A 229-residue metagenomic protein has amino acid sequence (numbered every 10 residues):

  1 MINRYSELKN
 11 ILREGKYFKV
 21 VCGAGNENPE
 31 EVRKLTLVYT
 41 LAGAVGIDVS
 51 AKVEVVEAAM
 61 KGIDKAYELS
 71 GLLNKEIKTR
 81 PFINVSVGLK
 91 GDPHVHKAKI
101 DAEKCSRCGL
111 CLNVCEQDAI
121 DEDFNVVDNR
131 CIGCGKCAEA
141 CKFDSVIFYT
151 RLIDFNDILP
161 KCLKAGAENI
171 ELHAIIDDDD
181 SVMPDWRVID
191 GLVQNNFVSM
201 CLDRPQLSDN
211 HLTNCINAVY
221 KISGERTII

Functional and structural regions predicted by a protein language model:
M1-G23, G71-R80: N-terminal amphipathic alpha-helix/helix-capping segment at the start of soluble metabolic enzymes
Y5, V53-L89, A138-A140, D185-M200 (+1 more regions): Alpha-helix-loop-beta-strand connector modules within alpha/beta enzyme cores
E14-E31, V87-S106, N129, F143-F155: Active-site mouth loops of central-metabolism enzymes
C22-E27, E31-R33, G43-A51, G135 (+2 more regions): Conserved mixed alpha/beta catalytic, RNA-binding, or beta-rich assembly cores of soluble enzyme, regulatory
Y39, A59, I170: Conserved, mostly hydrophobic/aromatic
M60, K78-A98, S106-D123: Short, charged low-complexity linear segments at domain edges
L110-V127, K136-L152: Iron-sulfur cluster-binding cysteine motifs and their immediate structural context in ferredoxin-like electron-transfer
